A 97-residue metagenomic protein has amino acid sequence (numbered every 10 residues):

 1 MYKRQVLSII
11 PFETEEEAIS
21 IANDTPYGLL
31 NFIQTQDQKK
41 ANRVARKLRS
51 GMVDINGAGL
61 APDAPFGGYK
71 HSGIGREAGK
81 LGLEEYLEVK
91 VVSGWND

Functional and structural regions predicted by a protein language model:
K3-D97: Conserved C-terminal structural/oligomerization subdomain of aldehyde/semialdehyde dehydrogenase
